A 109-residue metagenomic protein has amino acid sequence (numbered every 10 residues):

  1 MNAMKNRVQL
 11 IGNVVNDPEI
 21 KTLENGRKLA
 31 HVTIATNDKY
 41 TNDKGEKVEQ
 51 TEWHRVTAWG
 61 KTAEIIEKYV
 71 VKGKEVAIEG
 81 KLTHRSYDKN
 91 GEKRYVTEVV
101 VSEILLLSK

Functional and structural regions predicted by a protein language model:
M1-K109: Single-stranded nucleic acid-binding surfaces, predominantly the OB-fold ssDNA-binding core
